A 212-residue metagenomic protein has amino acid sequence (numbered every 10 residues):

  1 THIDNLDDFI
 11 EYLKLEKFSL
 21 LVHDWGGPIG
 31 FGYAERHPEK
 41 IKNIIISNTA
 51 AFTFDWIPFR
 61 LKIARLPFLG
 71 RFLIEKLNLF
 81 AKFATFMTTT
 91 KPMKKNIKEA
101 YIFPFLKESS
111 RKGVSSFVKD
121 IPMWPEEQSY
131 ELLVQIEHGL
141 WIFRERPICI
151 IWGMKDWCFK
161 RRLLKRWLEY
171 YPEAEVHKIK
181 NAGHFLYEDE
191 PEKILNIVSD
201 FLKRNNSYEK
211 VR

Functional and structural regions predicted by a protein language model:
T1-V22, N196: Active-site loop/oxyanion-hole signature of alpha/beta-hydrolase fold enzymes
H2-I3, K160, Y187, P191: Amphipathic alpha-helical segment in the mid-to-C-terminal domain of diverse UDP/GDP-sugar glycosyltransferases
E11-K17, P38-E39, E145-R146, E173: Active-site acidic short loop of glycosyltransferases
E16-W56: Conserved hydrolase catalytic core segment
L21-H23, I45-N48, S115-V118, C149-W152 (+1 more regions): Short beta-strand segments
W56-S116: Helix-rich cap/lid subdomain of alpha/beta-hydrolase
S110-E169: Conserved serine/cysteine hydrolase catalytic core
E173-R212: Catalytic active-site module of serine/aspartate enzymes centered on a nucleophile-bearing elbow/loop
